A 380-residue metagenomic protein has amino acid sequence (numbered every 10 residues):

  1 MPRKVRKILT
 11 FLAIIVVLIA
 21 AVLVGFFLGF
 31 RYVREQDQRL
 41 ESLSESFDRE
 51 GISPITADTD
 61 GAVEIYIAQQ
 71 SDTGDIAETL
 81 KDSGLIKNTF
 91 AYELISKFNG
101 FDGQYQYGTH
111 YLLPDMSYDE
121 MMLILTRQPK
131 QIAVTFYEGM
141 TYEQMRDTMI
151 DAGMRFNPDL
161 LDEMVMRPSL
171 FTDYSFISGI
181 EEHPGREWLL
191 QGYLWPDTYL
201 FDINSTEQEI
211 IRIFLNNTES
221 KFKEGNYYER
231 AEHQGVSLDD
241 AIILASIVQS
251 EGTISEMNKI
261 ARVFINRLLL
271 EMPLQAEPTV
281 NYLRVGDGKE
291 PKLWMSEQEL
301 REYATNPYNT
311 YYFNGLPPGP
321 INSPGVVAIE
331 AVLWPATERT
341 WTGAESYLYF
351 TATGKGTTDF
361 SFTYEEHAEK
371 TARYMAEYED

Functional and structural regions predicted by a protein language model:
M1, L112-L123, Q128, I242-A245 (+1 more regions): Amphipathic repeat-derived elements
M1-R6, D151, A372: Polar low-complexity intrinsically disordered regions
P2-I52: N-terminal type II signal-anchor transmembrane helix that functions as the membrane-insertion/stop-transfer segment
V24, I95-N99, Y111, M140 (+7 more regions): A sequence-level detector of short, solvent-exposed, charge-rich linear segments
V33-K221: Signal peptide-directed extracytoplasmic domains
G153-R155, S169-D380: Bacterial extracytoplasmic/cell-wall-associated proteins, especially those involved in peptidoglycan
